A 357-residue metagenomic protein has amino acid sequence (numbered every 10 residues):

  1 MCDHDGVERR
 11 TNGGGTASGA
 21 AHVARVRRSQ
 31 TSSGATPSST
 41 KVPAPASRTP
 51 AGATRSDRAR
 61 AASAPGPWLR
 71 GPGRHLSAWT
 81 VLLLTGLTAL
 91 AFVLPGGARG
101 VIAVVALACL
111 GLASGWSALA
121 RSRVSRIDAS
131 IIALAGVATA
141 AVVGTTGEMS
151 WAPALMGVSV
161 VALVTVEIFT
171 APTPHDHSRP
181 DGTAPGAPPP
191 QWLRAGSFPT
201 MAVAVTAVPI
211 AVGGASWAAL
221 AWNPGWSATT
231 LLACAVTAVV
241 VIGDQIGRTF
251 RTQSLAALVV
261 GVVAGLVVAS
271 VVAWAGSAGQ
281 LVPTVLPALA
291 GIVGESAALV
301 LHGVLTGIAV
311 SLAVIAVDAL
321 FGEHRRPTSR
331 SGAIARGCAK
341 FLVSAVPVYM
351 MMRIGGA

Functional and structural regions predicted by a protein language model:
C2-G15, G19-A113, V348-M352: N-terminal signal-anchor module of multipass membrane proteins
A62-P65, C109-R123, A162-G196, V239-L255 (+1 more regions): C-terminal ends of transmembrane helices
G71-G73, S77-A78, R251-A357: C-terminal transmembrane helix-loop-helix hairpin of multi-pass membrane proteins
L84-T85, V104-G115, A135-T139, V158-E167: Central hydrophobic cores of alpha-helical transmembrane segments in multi-pass inner-membrane proteins across all
A91-A108, E148-V161, A221-A238, S296-L312: Structural signature of hydrophobic alpha-helical transmembrane segments
R123-L134, W151-G157, R179, Q191-A207 (+2 more regions): Cytoplasmic-side transmembrane-helix entry/capping segments in multi-pass membrane proteins
W151-S227: Hydrophobic alpha-helical segments and helix pairs
R194-G276: Internal active-site segments that recognize and position negatively charged phosphoryl groups and nucleotide moieties
